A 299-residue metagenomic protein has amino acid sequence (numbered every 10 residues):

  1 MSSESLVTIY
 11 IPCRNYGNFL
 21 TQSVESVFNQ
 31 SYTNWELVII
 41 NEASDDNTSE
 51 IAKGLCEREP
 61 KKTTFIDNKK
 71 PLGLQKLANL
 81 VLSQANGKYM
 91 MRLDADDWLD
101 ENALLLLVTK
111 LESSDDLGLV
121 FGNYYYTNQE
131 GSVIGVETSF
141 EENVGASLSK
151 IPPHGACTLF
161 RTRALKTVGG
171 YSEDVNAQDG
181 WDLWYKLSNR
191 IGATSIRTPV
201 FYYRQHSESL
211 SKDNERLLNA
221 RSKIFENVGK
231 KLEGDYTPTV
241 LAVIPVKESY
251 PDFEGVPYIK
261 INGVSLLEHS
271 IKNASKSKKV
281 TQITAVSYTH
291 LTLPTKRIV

Functional and structural regions predicted by a protein language model:
M1-A220, E233-T239: Nucleotide-sugar donor-binding/catalytic module of glycosyltransferases that assemble extracellular/cell-envelope
Y16-N29, V256-A274: Short, well-formed alpha-helical segments that are part of the catalytic scaffolds of diverse glycosyltransferases
Y32-N34, K278-Q282: A generic structural motif
L117, A274-V280: Short acidic amphipathic segments
D235-E254: N-terminal nucleotide-binding beta1-loop-alpha1 segment
T284-S287: Short internal beta-strands
T289-T295: Conserved small/polar residues in nucleotide/adenosyl-binding loops
